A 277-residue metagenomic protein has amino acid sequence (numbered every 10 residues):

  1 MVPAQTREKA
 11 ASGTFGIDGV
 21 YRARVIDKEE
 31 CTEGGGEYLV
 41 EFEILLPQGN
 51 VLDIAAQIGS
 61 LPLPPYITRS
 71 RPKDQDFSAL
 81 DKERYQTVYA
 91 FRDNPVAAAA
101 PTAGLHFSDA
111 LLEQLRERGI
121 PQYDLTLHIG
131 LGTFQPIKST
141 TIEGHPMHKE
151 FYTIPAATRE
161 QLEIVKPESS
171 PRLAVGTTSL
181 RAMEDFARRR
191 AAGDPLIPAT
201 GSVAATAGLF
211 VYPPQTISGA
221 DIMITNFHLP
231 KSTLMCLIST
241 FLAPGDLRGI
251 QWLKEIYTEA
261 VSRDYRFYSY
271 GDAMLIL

Functional and structural regions predicted by a protein language model:
M1-L277: Surface-exposed, charge/polar-rich loops and edge strands
